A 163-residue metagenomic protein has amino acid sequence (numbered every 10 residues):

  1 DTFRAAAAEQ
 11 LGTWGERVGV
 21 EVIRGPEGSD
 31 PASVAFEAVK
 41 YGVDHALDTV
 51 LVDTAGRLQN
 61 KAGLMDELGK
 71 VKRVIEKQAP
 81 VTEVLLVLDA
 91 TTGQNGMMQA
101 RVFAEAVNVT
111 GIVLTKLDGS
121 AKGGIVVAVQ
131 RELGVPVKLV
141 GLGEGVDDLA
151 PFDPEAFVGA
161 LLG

Functional and structural regions predicted by a protein language model:
T2-G163: P-loop/Walker A NTP-binding module and the surrounding RecA-like catalytic core of P-loop NTPases
